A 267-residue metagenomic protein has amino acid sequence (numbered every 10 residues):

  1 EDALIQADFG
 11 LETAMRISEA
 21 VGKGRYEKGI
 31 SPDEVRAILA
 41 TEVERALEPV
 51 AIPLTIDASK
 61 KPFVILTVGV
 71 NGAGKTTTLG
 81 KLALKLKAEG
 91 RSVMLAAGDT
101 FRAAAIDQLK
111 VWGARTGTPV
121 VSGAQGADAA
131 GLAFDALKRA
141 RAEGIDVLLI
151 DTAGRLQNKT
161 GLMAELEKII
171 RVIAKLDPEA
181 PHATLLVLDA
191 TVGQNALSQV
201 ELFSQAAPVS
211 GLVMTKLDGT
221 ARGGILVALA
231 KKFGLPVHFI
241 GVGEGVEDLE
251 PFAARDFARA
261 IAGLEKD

Functional and structural regions predicted by a protein language model:
E1-G98, A105-I150: Primarily NTPase-proximal linker/entry elements flanking Walker-type ATP/GTP-binding cores
L11-T13, R102, D218, V246: Short hydrophobic/aromatic residue motifs in ordered secondary structure
V68-G69, D151, V187, G241: Short beta-strand segments
Q108-L109, Q125-E143, Q157-K266: Conserved catalytic-core segment of NTP-binding enzymes
